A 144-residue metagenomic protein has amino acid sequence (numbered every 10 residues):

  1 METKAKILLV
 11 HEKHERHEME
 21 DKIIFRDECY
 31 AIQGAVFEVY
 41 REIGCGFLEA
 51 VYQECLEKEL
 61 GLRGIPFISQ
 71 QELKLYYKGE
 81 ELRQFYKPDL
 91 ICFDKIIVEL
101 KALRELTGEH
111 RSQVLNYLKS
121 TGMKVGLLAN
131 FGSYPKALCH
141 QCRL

Functional and structural regions predicted by a protein language model:
M1-K22: Short, low-complexity, charge-dense intrinsically disordered segments
E20-A31, G79-R83, K87-P88: Accessory recognition modules or surfaces
F25-Y30, G34, C45-E49, Q53 (+1 more regions): Nuclease catalytic cores
R41: Electrostatic, structured charged patches in enzyme active sites and in nucleic-acid/phosphate-binding
L48, Q53-I96, L103-R104, S133-L144: Active-site metal-binding core of divalent-cation-utilizing nuclease and nuclease-like domains
K101-L144: Nucleic-acid nuclease catalytic cores
